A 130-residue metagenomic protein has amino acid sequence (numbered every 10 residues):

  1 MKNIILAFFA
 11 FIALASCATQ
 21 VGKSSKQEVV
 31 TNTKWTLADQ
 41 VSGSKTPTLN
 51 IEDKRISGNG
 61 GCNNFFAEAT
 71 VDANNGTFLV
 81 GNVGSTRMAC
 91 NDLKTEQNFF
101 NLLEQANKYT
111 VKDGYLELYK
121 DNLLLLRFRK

Functional and structural regions predicted by a protein language model:
M1-I4: Positively charged n-region of N-terminal signal peptides that target proteins for export
L6, C17-K130: Lipid interaction determinants
A10-F11: Short, linear, compositionally biased motifs with a strong N-terminal bias
